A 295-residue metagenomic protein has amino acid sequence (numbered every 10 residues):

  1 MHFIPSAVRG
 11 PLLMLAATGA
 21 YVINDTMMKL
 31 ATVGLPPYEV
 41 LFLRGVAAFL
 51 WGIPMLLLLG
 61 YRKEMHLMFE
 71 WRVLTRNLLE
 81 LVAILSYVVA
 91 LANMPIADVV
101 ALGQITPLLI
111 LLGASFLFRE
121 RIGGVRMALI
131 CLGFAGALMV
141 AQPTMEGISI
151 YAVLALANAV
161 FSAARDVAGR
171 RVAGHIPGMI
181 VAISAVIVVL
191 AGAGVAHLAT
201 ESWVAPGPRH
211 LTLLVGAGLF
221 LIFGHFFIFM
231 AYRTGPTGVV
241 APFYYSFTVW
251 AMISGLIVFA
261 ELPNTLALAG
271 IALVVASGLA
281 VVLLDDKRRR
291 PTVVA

Functional and structural regions predicted by a protein language model:
M1-G19, F49-T75, G124, I176 (+3 more regions): Membrane-interface interhelical linkers
S6-G10, F42, M65-F69, A137 (+3 more regions): Juxtamembrane helix-entry segments on the extracytoplasmic side of multipass membrane proteins
L12, A16, L43-A47, W71 (+10 more regions): Hydrophobic residues within alpha-helical transmembrane segments of multi-pass solute transporters/permease subunits
T18, V22, I53, N77-L85 (+8 more regions): Hydrophobic/small/kink-forming positions within alpha-helical transmembrane segments of polytopic membrane proteins
T26-K29, P37, G52, M145-P206 (+2 more regions): Transmembrane alpha-helical segments that form core, pore/gating elements of small-molecule transporters/exporters
Y87-V89, P107-A128, V249-L268: C-terminal transmembrane-helix exit sites in multi-pass transporters
V100-I105, V172-V188, F226-L256: Helix-helix packing/entry segments at the starts of transmembrane helices
V125-Q142, L266-D285: Hydrophobic transmembrane alpha-helices of multi-pass small-molecule transport proteins
